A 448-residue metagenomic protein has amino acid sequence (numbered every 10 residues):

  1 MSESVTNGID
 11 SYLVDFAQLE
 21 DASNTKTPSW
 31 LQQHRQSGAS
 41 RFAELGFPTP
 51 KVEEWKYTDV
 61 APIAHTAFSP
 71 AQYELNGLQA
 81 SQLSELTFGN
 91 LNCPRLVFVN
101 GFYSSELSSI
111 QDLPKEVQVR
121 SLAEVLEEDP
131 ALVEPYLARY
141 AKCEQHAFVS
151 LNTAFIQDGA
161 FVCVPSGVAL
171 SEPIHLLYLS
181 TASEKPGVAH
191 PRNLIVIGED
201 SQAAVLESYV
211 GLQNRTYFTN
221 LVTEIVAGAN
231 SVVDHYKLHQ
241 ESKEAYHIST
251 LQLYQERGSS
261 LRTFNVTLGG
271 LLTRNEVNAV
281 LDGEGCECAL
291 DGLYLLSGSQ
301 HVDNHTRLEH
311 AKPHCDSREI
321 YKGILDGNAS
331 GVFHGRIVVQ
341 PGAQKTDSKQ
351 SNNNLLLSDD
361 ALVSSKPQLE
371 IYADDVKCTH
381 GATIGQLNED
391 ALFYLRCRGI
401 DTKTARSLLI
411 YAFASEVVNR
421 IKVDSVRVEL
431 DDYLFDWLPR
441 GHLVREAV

Functional and structural regions predicted by a protein language model:
M1-V222, V232: Short, low-to-moderate order helix/coil transition modules at the start of elongated helical scaffolds
I110, L122, E128-I400, A414-V448: Conserved beta-strand/loop scaffold segments within soluble protein domains that form the structured core and edges
